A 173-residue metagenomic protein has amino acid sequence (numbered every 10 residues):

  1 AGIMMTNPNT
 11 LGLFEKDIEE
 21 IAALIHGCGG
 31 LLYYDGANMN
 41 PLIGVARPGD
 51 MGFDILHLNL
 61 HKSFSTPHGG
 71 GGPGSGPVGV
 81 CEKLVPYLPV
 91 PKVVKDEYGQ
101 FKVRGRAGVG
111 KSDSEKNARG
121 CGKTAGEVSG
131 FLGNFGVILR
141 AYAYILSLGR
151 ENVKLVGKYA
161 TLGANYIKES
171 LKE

Functional and structural regions predicted by a protein language model:
A1-Q100: Conserved PLP-enzyme active-site core in the AAT-like
I55-E173: Active-site C-terminal subdomain of aminotransferase-like
